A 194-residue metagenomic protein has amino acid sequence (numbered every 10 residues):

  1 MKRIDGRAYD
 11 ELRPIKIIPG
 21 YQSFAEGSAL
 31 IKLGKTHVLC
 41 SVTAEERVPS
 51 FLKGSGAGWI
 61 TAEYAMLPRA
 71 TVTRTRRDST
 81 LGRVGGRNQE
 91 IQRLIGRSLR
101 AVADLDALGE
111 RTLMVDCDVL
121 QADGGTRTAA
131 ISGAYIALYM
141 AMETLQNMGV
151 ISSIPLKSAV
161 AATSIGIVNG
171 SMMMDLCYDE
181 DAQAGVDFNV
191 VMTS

Functional and structural regions predicted by a protein language model:
M1-S194: Polyanion-binding surfaces on beta-sheet-dominated domains and ring/shell assemblies
